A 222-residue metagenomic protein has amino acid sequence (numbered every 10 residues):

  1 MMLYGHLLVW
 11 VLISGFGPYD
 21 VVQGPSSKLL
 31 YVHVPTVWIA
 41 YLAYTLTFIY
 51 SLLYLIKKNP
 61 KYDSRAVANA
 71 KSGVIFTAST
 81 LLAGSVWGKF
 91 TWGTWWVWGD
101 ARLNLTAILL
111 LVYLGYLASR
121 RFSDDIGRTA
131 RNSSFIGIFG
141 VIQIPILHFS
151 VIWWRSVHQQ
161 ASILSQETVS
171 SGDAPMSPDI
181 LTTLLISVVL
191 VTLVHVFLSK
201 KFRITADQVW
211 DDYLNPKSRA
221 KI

Functional and structural regions predicted by a protein language model:
M1-I222: Polytopic transmembrane helical bundles with strong interfacial aromatic enrichment
